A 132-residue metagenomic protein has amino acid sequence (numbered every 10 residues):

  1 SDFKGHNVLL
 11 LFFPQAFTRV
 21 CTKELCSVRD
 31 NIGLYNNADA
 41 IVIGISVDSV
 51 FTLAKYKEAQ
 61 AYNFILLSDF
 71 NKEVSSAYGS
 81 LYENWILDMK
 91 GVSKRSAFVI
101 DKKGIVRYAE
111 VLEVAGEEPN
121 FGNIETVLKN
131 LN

Functional and structural regions predicted by a protein language model:
S1-N132: Chalcogenol-based redox active-site neighborhoods
